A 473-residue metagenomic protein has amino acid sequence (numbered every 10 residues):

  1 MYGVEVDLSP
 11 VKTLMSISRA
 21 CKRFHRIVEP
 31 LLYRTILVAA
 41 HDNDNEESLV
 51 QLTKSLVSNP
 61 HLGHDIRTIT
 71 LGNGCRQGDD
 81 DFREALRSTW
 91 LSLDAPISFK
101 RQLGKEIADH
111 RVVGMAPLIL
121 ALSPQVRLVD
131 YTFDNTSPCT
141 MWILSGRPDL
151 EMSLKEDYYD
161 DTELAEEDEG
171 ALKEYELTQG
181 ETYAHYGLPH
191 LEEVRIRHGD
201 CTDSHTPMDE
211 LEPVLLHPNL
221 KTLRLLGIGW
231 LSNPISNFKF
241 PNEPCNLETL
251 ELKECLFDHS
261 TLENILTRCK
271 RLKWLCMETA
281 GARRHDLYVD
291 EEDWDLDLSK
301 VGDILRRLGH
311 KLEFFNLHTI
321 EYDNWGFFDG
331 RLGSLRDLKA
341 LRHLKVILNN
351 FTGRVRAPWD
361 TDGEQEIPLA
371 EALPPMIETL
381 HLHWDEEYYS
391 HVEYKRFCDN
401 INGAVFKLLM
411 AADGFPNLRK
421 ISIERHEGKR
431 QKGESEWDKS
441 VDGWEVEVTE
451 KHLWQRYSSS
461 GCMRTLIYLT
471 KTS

Functional and structural regions predicted by a protein language model:
M1-S232, E248, S473: N-terminal adaptor/linker regions at the entrance to substrate-recognition repeat cores in CRL/SCF substrate receptors
Y2-V4, L56, K311-S473: Leucine-rich solenoid repeat modules
I36, D79, T202-S204, D258-T261 (+3 more regions): Leucine-rich repeat
I66, V126, L191, L220-L223 (+6 more regions): Conserved hydrophobic position(s) of the canonical leucine-rich repeat
L71-C75, Y131-T136, R195-T202, L225-L231 (+6 more regions): Concave beta-strand-loop units of leucine-rich repeat
M115-L128, G187-E193, I304-F314, L408-K420: A structural motif corresponding to the C-terminal end of an alpha-helix and its immediate exit/capping segment
I143-D149, H185-Y186, L211-P218, S236-N246 (+6 more regions): A structural signal for leucine-rich repeat
L216-K221, L226-N264, R268-C276, G281-A282: Beta-propeller domains
